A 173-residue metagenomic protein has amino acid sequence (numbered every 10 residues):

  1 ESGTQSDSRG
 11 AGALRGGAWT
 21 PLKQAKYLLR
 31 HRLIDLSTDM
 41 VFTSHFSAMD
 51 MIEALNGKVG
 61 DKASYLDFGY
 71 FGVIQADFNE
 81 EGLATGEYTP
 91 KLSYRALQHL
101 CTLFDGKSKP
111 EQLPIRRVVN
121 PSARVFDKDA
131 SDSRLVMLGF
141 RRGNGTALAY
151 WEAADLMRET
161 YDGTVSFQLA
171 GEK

Functional and structural regions predicted by a protein language model:
E1-D7: Acidic/histidine-rich, metal-coordinating catalytic segments
S2, H45-A48, Y150: Conserved beta-strand positions
G10-V125: Aromatic/acidic polysaccharide-binding cleft in carbohydrate-active enzymes
V118-E172: Carbohydrate-binding surface patches
